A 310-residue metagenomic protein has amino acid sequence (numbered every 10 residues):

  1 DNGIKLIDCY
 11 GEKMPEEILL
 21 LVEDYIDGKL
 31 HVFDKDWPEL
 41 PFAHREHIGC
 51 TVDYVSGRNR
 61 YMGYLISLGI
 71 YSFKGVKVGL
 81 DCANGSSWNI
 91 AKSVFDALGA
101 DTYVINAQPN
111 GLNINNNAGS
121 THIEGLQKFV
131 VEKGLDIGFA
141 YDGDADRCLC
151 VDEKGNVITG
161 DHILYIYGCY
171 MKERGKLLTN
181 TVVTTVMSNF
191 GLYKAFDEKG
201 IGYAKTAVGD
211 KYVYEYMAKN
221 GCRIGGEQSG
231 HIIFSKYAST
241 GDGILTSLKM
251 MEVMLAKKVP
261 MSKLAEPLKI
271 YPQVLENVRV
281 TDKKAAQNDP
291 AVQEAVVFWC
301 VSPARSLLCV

Functional and structural regions predicted by a protein language model:
D1, Q108-G111, A145-R147, V186-F190 (+1 more regions): Acidic, glycine-rich active-site loops and adjacent beta-strand->loop/helix elements that engage anionic groups
N2-C9, I90-K92, D146-L164, L192: Short Gly/Thr/Asp-enriched flexible loops that form oxyanion-binding sites at enzyme active sites
N2-V131: Gly/Ser/Thr-enriched, mixed-charge loops and adjacent short helices that form phosphate/oxyanion-binding elements
M14-M62, S67, E153-G226, I233-F234: Proline/glycine-rich low-complexity loops and linkers
V22, L65, D81, I123-Q127 (+6 more regions): Buried hydrophobic positions in well-ordered alpha/beta secondary-structure cores of metabolic enzymes
N84, G143-R147, G155, G230: Short, glycine/acidic-enriched loop or turn micro-motifs at the edges of active sites
I137, R174-V310: Phosphate-binding and adjacent anionic-ligand microenvironments
Y141-G143, V157-H162, A238-G241: Short glycine/threonine-rich catalytic loop with a Thr-x-Gly-x-Asp
